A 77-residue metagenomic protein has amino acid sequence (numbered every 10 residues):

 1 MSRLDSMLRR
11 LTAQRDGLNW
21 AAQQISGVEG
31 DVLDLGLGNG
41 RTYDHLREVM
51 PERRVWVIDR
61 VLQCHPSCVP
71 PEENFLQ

Functional and structural regions predicted by a protein language model:
M1-G30: Class I SAM-dependent methyltransferase Rossmann-like catalytic core, especially the SAM/SAH-binding loop
D34: Class I SAM-dependent methyltransferase core
G38-N39: Conserved glycine-rich SAM-binding loop
L46: Aromatic pocket-lining residues of Rossmann-like dinucleotide-binding sites
R54-D59: Conserved SAM-binding motif I beta-strand of class I
H65-Q77: S-adenosyl-L-methionine
